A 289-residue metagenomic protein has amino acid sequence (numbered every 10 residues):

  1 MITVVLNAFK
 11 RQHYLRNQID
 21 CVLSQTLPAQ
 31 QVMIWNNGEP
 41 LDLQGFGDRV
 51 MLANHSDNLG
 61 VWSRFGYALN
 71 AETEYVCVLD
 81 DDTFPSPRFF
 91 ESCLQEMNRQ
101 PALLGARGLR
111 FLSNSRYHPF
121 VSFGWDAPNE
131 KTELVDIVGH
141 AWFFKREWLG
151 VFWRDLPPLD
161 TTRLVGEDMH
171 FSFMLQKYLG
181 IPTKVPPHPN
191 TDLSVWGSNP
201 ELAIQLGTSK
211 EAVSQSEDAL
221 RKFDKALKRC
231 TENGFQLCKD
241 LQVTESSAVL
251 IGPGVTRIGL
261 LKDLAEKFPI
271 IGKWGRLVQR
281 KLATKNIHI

Functional and structural regions predicted by a protein language model:
M1-C21: N-proximal low-complexity "stem/linker" segments adjacent to membrane-targeting elements
N17-Q18, P158-N286: C-terminal catalytic/acceptor-binding lobe
D20-A29: Short, acidic, metal-binding catalytic loop of nucleotide-sugar glycosyltransferases
A29-E39, A53-H55: Short beta-strand/loop segment that forms part of the nucleotide-sugar
H55-N70: Glycine-rich, basic loop-to-helix element that forms the pyrophosphate-binding segment of sugar-nucleotide handling
A68, S86-P157: Conserved catalytic core of nucleotide-sugar-dependent glycosyltransferases
V76: Short aromatic/hydrophobic "clamp" motif used to bind/position activated sugar donors
D80-F84: The conserved acidic donor/metal-binding loop of glycosyltransferases
